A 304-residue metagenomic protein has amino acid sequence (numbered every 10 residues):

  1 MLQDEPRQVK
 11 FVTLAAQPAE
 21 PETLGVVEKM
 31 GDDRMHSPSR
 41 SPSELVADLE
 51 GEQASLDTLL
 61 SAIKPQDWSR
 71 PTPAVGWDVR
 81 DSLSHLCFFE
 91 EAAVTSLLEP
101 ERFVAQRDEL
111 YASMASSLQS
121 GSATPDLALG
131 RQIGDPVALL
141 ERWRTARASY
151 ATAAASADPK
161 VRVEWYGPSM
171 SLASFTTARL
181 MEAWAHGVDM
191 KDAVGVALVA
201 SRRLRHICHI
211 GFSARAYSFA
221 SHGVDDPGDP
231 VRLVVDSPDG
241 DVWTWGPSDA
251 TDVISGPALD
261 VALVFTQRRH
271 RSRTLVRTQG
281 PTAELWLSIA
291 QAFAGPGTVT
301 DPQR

Functional and structural regions predicted by a protein language model:
M30-E44, E91-S149, A155: Short, helix-capping/interhelical loops that line the mouth of catalytic, cofactor-, or ligand-binding pockets
G31-S84, A93-T95: An N-terminal domain-cap segment
S61-T72, R147-F175: Acidic interhelical loop/turn segments
S69-A112, E164-S221, V261: Short, contiguous alpha-helical
H222-V264: Glycine/small-residue-rich hydrophobic helix-like segments
A250-R304: C-terminal interaction segments
